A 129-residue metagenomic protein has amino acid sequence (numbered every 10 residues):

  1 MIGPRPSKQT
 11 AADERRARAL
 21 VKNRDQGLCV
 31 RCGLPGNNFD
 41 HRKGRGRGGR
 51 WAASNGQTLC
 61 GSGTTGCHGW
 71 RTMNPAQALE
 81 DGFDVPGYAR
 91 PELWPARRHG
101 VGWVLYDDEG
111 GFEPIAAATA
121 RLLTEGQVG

Functional and structural regions predicted by a protein language model:
M1-Q26, G33-G36, F83-G129: A boundary/linker detector
K22-D25, A53, C60: Residue-level signal for mature regions of secreted extracellular proteins and peptides
L34-N37, G56-E80: Short Cys/His-centered divalent metal-binding micro-motifs
D40: Active-site flanking residues adjacent to catalytic metal/cofactor-binding acidic residues
K43-G56: Short linker/helix segments within small regulatory modules
R45, E80-D84: A short linear boundary/processing microfeature
